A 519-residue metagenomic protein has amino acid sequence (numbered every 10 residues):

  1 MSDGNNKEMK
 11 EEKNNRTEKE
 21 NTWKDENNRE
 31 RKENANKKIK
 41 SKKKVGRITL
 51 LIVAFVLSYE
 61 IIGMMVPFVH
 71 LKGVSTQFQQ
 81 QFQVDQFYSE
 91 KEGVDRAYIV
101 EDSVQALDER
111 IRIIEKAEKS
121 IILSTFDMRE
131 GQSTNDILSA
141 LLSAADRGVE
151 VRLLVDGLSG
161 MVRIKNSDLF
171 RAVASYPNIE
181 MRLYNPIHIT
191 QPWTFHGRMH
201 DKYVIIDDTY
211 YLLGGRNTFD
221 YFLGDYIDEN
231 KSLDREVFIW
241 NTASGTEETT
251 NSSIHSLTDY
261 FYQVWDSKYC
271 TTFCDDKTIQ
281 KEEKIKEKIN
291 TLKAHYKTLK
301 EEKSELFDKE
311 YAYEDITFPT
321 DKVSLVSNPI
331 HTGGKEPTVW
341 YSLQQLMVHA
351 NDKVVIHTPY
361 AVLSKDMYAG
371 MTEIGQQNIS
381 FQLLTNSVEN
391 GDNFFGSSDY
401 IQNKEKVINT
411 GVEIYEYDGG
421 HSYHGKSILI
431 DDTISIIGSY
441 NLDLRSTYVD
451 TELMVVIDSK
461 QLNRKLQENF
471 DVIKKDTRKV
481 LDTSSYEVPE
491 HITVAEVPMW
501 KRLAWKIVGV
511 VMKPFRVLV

Functional and structural regions predicted by a protein language model:
D3, E8-K13, K19, W23-I179 (+3 more regions): Charged, low-complexity intrinsically disordered terminal segments
P186: Short loop/turn segments at beta-alpha junctions that line or gate ligand-sensing/allosteric surfaces
H200: Catalytic-core segment of enzymes that process non-peptidic bonds
